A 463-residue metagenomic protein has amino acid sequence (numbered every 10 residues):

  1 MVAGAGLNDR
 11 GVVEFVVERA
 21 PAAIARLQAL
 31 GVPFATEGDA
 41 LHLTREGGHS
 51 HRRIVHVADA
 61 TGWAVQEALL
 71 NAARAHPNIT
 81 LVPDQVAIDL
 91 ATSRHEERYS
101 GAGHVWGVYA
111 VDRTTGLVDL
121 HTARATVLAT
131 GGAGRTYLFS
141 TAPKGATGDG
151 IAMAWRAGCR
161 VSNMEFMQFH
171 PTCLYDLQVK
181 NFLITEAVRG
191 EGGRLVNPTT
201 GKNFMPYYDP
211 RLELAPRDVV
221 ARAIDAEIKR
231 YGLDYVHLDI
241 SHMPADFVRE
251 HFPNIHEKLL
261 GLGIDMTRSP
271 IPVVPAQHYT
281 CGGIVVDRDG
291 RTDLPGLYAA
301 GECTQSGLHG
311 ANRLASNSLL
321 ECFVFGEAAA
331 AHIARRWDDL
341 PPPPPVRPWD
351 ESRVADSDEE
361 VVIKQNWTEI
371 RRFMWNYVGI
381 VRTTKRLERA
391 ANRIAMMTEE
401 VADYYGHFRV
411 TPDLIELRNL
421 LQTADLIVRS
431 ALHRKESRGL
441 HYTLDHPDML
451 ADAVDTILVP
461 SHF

Functional and structural regions predicted by a protein language model:
M1-V16: Glycine-rich active-site loop/strand segments that organize a redox cofactor
G11, V57-A60, T114, V118 (+6 more regions): Alpha-helix capping and helix-loop boundary segments enriched in small/acidic/polar residues
R26, V32-R52, V196-E213, I224-E227 (+3 more regions): Glycine- and aromatic-enriched mobile tails/lids
Q28-L117, T122-R124, A129, C173-D176: Conserved redox-cofactor binding core of oxidoreductases
F34-E37, L81-D84, L120-T122, L128-A129 (+7 more regions): General beta-strand structural signal in soluble alpha/beta enzymes
D89-T115, L120, I264-L308: FAD-site-proximal beta/loop scaffold in flavoenzymes
A125-V179, A215, K229-R230, N317-A328: Glycine-rich loop(s) and the adjacent beta-strand/alpha-helix scaffold that form part
M153, C159-I271, H332-D339: An anion/pyrophosphate-binding glycine-rich loop and adjacent beta-alpha core in soluble alpha-beta enzymes
